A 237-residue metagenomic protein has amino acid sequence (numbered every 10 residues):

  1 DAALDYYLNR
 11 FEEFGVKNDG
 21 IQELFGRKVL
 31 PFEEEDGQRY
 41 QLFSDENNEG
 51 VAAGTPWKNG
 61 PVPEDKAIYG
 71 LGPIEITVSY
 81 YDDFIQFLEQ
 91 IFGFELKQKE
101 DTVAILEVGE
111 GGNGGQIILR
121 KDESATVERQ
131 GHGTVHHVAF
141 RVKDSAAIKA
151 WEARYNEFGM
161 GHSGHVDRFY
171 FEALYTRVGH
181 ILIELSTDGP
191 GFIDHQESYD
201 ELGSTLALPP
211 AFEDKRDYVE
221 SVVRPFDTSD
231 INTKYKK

Functional and structural regions predicted by a protein language model:
D1-E35, I76-F87, V138-K237: Vicinal oxygen chelate
F32, Q38-E49, E95-T134, D167-Q196: Conserved short beta-strand elements that form part of the metal-binding/catalytic scaffold of enzyme active sites
Q41-Y69: Short, flexible helix-coil linker/hinge segments at the edges of structured domains or between repeats
D65-E152, N156-G161, V166: Surface-exposed interaction/gating patches
